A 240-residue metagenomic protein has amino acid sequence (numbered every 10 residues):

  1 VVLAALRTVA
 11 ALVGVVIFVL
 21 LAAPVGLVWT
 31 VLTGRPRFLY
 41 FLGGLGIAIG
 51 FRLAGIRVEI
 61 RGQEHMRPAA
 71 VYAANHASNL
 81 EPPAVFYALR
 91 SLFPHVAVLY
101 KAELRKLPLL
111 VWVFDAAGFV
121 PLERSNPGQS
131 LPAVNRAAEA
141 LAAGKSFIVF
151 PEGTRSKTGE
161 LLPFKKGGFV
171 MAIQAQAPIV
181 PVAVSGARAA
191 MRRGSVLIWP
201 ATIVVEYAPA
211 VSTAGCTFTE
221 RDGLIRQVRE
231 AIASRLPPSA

Functional and structural regions predicted by a protein language model:
V1-E59: N-terminal membrane-anchoring alpha-helices
A5, F41-L42, Q129, E220 (+1 more regions): Soluble or luminal CAZymes and related metallo-dependent hydrolases
A22-L39, R52-L53, H65-N126: Catalytic core of membrane glycerolipid acyltransferases/transacylases, capturing the structured, soluble-facing
I60, Y72, V98-L99, V205-Y207: Generic preference for hydrophobic
G62-M66, L197-I198: A short beta-turn/loop motif at secondary-structure boundaries
L131-A240: Non-catalytic C-terminal accessory region of glycerolipid acyltransferases and related lyso-lipid remodeling enzymes
